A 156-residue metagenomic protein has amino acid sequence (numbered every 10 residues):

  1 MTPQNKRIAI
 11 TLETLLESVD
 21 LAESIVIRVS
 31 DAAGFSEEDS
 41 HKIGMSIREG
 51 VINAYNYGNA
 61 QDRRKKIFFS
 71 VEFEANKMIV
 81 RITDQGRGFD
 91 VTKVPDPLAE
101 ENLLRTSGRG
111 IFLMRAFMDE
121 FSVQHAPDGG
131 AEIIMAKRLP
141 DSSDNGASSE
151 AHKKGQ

Functional and structural regions predicted by a protein language model:
M1-A9, A54-Q156: Conserved beta-strand-loop-beta-strand hairpin that lines the nucleotide-binding pocket of ATP/GTP-utilizing enzymes
I8-L21: STAS-typified acidic loop motif
L16-V19, S40, G44, R64 (+1 more regions): Short, structured helix-loop boundary elements
S24-R48, L103-T106: Conserved short strand/loop->alpha-helix "switch" segment adjacent to the catalytic nucleotide/phosphoryl-transfer site
E49, N53: Conserved polar catalytic motif of the HATPase_c/GHKL fold
